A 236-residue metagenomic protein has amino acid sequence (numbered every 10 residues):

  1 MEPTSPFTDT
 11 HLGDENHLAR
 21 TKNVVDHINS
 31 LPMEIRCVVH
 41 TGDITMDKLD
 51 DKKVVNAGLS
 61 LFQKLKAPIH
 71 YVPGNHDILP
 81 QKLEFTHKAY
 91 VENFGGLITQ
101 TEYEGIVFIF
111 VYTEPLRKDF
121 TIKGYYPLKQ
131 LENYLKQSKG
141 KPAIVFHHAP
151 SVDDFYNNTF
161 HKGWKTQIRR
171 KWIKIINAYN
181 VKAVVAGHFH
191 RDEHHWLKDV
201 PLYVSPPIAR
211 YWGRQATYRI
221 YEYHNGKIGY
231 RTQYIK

Functional and structural regions predicted by a protein language model:
M1-N56: N-terminal active-site segment of His-dependent metallophosphoesterases
E2, R36-C37, H70, P142-I144 (+1 more regions): Short, Asp-centered acidic motifs that coordinate Mg2+ and/or phosphate in catalytic or ligand-binding sites
D9, G42-D43, G74-N75, H148 (+1 more regions): Active-site glycine-centered loops adjacent to acidic/histidine catalytic or metal-binding residues that shape
L12, T45-M46, D77, S151 (+1 more regions): Short active-site segment of divalent metal-dependent hydrolases/proteases that encodes the spacing between
T41, S138-F155: Short acidic, glycine-rich surface-loop motifs adjacent to enzyme active sites
D50-P142, K162, Q167-A178, H195-R231: Extended active-site neighborhood of metal-dependent phosphoesterases/phosphodiesterases
A183-D192: Surface-exposed substrate-engagement region within the catalytic domains of secreted or surface-exposed extracellular
